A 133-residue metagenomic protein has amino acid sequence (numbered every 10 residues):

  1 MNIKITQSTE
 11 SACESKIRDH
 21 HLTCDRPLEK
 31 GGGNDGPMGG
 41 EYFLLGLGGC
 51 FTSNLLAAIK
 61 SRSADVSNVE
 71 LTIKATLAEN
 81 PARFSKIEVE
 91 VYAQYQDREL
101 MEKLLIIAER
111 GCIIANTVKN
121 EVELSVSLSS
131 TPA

Functional and structural regions predicted by a protein language model:
M1-L45, L55-A133: Extended beta-strand/beta-hairpin segments
C50: Alpha-helical metal-binding/catalytic segments enriched in His/Glu/Asp
